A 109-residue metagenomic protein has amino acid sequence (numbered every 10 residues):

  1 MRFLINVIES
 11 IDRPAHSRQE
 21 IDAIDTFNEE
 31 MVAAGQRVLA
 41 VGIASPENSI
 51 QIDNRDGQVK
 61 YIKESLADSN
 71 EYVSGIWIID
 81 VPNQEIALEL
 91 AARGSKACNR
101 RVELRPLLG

Functional and structural regions predicted by a protein language model:
M1-G109: Conserved, structured core segments of small domains
